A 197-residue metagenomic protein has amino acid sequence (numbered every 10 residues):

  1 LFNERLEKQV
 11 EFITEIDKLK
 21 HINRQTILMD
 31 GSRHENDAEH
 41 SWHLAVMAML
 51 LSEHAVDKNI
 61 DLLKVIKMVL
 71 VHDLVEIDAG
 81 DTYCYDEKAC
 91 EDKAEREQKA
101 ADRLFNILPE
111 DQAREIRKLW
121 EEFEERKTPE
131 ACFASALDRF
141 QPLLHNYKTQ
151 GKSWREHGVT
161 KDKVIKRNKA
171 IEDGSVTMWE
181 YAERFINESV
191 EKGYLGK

Functional and structural regions predicted by a protein language model:
L1-K197: Alpha-helical, largely C-terminal catalytic domains that coordinate divalent metal ions via clustered Asp/Glu/His
